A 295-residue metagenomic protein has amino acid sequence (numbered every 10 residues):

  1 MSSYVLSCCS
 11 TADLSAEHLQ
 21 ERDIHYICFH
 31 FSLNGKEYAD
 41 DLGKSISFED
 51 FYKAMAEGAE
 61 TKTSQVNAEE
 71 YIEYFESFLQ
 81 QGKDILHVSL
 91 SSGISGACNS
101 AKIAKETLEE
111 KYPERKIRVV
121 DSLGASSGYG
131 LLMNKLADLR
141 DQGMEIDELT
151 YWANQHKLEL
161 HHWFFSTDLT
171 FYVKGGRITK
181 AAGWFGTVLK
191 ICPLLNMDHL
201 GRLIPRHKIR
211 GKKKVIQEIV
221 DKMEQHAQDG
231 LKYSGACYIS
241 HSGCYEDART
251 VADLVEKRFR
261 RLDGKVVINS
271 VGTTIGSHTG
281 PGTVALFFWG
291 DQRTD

Functional and structural regions predicted by a protein language model:
S3, T11-L19, I24-H30, L86 (+6 more regions): Mixed-charge interfacial surface used for oligomerization/domain docking and macromolecular partner engagement
S3-V5, L79: A general secondary-structure boundary signal
V5-E70: N-terminal glycine-rich anion-binding loop in soluble enzyme alpha/beta folds
S45-Y52, F75, Q80, T107: A short glycine/small-residue-enriched secondary-structure motif
A56-S92, N99-I103, D147-T150: Glycine-rich phosphate- or other oxyanion-binding loops that anchor nucleotides, phosphorylated ligands
